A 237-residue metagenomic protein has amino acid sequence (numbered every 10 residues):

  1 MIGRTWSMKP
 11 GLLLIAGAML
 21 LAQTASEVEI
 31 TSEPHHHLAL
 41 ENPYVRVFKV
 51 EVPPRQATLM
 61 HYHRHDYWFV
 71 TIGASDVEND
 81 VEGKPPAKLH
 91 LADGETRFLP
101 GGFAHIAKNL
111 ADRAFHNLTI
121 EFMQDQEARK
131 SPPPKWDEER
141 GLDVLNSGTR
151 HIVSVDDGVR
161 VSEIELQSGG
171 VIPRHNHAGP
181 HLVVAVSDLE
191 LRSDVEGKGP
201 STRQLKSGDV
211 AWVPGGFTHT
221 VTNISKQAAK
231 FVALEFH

Functional and structural regions predicted by a protein language model:
M1-M8: N-terminal secretory signal peptides that target proteins for export/translocation
K9-A22: Bacterial N-terminal signal peptides
P34-M60, R64-F69, I120, D143-R174 (+2 more regions): A short glycine-rich, His/Asp/Glu-containing loop-to-beta-strand
T58-M60, E78-N79, L99, A104-A111 (+3 more regions): Short beta-strand His + acidic residue motifs that chelate non-heme Fe in jelly-roll/DSBH and cupin folds
R64-E82, A178-G197: Glycine- and acidic-residue-biased ligand/ion/polar-headgroup-sensing regions
G83-G101, G199-G215: Short acidic-glycine-tyrosine-enriched beta hairpin
G102-M123, D188, G215-H237: Ligand-binding loop in jelly-roll beta-barrel domains
K108-A111, H116-D157: Surface-exposed beta-loop interaction hotspot
